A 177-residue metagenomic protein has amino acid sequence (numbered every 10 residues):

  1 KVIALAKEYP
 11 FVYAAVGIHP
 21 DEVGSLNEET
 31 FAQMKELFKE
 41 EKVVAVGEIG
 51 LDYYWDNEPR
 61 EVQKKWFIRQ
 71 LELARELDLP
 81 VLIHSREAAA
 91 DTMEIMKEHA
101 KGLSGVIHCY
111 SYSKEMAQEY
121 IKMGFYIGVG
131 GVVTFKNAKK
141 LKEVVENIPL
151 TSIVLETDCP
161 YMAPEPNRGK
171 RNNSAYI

Functional and structural regions predicted by a protein language model:
K1-I177: Mid-domain alpha/beta scaffold segments of enzyme catalytic cores
